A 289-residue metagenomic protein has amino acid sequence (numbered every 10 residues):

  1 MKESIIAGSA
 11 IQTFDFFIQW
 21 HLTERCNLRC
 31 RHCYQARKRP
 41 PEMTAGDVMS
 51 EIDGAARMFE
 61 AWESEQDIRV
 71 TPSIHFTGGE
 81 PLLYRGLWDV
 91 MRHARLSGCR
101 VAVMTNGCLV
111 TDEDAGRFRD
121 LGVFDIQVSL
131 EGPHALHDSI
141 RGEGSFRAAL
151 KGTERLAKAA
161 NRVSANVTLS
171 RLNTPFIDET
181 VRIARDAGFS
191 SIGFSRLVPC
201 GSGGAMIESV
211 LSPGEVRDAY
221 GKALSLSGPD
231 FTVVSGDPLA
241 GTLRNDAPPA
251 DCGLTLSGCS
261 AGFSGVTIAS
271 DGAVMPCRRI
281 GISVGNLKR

Functional and structural regions predicted by a protein language model:
M1-L121: Conserved alpha-helical substructure of the radical SAM core
H21, E42-G46, D120-L121, D125 (+2 more regions): Radical SAM enzyme [4Fe-4S]-AdoMet core and its adjacent flexible, acidic and glycine-rich loops/tails across
